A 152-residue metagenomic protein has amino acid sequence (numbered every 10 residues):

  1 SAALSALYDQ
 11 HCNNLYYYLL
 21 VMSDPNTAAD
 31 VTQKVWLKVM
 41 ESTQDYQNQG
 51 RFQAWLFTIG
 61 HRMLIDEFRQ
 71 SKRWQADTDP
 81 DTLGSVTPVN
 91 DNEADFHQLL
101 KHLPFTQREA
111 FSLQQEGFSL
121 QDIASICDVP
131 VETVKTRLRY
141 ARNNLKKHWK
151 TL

Functional and structural regions predicted by a protein language model:
S1-A6, Y16-K34, V131, L152: Short, charged helix-capping/linker segments at alpha-helix termini
L7-H11, L15, V31, G60 (+3 more regions): Hydrophobic/aromatic residues within well-ordered alpha-helical segments
Y17, D30-L37, E41, G50-R62: Structural recognition of an alpha-helix C-terminal capping motif at a helix-to-coil junction
E41-N48, T58-T78: Arg/Lys-rich amphipathic alpha helix in sigma70-family domain 2
I65, Q121, C127-L152: DNA-recognition helix of helix-turn-helix
D66, S71-Q98, S119: Internal acidic/polar
T106-Q107: The N-cap/first-turn positions of alpha helices within or immediately adjacent to helix-turn-helix DNA-binding domains
A110-F111: A short pre-motif secondary-structure segment
